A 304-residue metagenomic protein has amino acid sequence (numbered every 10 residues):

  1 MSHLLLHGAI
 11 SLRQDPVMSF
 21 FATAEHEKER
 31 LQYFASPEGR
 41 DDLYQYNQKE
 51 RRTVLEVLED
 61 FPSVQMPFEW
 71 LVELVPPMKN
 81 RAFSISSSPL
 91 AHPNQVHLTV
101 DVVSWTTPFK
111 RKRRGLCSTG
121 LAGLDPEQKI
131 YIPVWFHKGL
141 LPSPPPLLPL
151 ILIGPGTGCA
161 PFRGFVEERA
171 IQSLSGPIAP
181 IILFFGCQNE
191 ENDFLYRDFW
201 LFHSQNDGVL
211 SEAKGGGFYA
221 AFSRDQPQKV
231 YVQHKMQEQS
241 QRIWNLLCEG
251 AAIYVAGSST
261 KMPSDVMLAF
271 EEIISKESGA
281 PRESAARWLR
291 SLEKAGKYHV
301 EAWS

Functional and structural regions predicted by a protein language model:
M1-S304: FNR-like FAD-binding dehydrogenase module
